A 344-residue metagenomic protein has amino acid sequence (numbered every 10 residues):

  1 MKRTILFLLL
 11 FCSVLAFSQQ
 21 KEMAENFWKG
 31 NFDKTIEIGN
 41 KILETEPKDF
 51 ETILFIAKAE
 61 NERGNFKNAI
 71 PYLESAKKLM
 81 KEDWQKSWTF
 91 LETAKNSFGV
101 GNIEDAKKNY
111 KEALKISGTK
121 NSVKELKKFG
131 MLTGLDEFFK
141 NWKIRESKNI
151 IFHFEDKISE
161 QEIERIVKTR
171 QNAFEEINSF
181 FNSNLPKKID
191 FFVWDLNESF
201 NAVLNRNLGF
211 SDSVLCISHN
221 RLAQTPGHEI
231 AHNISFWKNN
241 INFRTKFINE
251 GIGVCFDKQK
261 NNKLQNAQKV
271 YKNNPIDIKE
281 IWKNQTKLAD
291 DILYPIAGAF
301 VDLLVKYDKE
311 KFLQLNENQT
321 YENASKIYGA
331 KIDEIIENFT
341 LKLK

Functional and structural regions predicted by a protein language model:
T4-V14: Sec-dependent N-terminal signal peptides
L6, Q19-I42, T52, P71-S75 (+3 more regions): Beta/coil-rich, acidic/histidine-enriched accessory regions frequently appended to metallopeptidases
Q20-G134: Alpha-helical protein-protein interaction scaffolds
E25, D33, E37, K67 (+10 more regions): Solvent-exposed, polar/charged alpha-helical surfaces in well-ordered, non-transmembrane soluble domains, broadly
W28, F32, D49-F50, E62 (+10 more regions): Solvent-exposed, acidic/flexible segments
K120-D156: Terminal, low-structured helical/coil segments at or just beyond the last alpha-helical repeat
W142-T245, F256, K260-L264, L293 (+1 more regions): Juxtacatalytic substrate-recognition/specificity segment
V203-F210, C216-R221, N240-K344: Acidic/His/Gly-enriched intrinsically disordered linker/tail segments that often contain short helix/coil "MoRF-like"
